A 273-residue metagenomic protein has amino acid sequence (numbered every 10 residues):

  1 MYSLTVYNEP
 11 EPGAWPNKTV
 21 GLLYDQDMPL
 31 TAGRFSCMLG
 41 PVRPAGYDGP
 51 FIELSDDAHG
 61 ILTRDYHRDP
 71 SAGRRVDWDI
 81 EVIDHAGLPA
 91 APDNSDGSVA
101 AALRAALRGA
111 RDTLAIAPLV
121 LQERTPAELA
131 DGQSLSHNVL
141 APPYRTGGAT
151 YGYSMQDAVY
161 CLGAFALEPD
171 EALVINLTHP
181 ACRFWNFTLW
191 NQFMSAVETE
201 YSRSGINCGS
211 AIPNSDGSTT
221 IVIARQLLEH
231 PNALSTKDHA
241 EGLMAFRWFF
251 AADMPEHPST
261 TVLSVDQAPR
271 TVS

Functional and structural regions predicted by a protein language model:
M1-S273: A compositional/structural signature for long, glycine/proline-rich flexible linkers and loops on extracytoplasmic
